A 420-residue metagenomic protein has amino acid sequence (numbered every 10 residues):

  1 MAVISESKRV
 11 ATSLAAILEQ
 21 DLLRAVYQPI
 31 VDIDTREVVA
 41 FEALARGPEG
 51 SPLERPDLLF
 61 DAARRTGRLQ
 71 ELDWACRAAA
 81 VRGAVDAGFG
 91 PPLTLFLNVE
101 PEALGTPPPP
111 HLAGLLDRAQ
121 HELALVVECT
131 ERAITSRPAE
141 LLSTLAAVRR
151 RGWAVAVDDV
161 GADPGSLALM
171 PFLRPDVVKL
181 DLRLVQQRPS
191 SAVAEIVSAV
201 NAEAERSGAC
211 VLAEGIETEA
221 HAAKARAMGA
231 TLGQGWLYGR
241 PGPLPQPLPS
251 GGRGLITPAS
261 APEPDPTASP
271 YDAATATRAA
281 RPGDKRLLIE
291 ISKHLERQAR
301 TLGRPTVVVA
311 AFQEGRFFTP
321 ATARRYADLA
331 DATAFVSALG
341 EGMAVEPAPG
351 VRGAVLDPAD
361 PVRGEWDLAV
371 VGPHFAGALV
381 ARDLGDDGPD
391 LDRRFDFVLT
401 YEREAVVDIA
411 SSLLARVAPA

Functional and structural regions predicted by a protein language model:
M1-R9, A15-I17, L22, D34-E37 (+4 more regions): EAL-family c-di-GMP phosphodiesterase catalytic domain
A2-Q120, G283-E290: Bacterial c-di-GMP phosphodiesterase EAL domain
L22-G50, A62, T66-L72, L95-P108 (+13 more regions): Sensory/regulatory domains in signal-transduction proteins
P48-W74, P101-P109, D117-R151, L182-A202 (+2 more regions): EAL-type cyclic di-GMP phosphodiesterase domain
P91, A119-H121, R151, R206-S207 (+1 more regions): Helix C-cap/helix->beta junction micro-motif
E100, E131, V160, E214-I216 (+2 more regions): Structural motif
S143-D158, A204-L212: Short beta-strand/loop segments at the ligand-binding rim of alpha/beta enzyme cores
P249-A420: Non-catalytic regulatory/interaction regions at protein termini and inter-domain linkers
